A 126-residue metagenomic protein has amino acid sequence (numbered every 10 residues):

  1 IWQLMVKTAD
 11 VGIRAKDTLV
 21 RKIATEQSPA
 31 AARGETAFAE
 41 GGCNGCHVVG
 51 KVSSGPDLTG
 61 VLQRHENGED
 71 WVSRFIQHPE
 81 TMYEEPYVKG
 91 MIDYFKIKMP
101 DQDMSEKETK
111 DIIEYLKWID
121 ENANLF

Functional and structural regions predicted by a protein language model:
I1-D10, I97-F126: C-terminal capping alpha-helices of c-type cytochrome domains
T8, G41, P79-P86, I119: A short secondary-structure junction motif
V11-A39, F126: Electrostatic cytochrome c docking/interface patches
G34, E40-G50, V72, I112-L116: The canonical Cys-X-X-Cys-His
E35, V48-H78, K98-D101: Gly/Gly-Pro-rich "capping" loops immediately C-terminal to redox-active cysteine motifs in periplasmic/lumenal
G45, P86-V88, A123-F126: Surface-exposed patches in mature extracellular/periplasmic domains of secreted proteins
H47, I76-E80, L116-D120: Protein kinase-like catalytic domain
T81-P100: Short, flexible, glycine-rich and Lys/Arg-enriched loop motifs at helix boundaries that contact anionic partners
